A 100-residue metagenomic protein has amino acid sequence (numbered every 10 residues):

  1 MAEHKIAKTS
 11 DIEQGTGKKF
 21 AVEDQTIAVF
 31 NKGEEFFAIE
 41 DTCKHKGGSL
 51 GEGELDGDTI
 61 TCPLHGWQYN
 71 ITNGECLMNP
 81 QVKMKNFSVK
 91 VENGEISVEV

Functional and structural regions predicted by a protein language model:
M1-G57, N70, K83-V100: N-terminal pre-ligand scaffold of iron-sulfur
C43, C62-H65: Short cysteine clusters
P80: Glycine/small-residue-rich loop that forms an oxyanion/phosphate-binding "nest" at active or ligand-binding sites
